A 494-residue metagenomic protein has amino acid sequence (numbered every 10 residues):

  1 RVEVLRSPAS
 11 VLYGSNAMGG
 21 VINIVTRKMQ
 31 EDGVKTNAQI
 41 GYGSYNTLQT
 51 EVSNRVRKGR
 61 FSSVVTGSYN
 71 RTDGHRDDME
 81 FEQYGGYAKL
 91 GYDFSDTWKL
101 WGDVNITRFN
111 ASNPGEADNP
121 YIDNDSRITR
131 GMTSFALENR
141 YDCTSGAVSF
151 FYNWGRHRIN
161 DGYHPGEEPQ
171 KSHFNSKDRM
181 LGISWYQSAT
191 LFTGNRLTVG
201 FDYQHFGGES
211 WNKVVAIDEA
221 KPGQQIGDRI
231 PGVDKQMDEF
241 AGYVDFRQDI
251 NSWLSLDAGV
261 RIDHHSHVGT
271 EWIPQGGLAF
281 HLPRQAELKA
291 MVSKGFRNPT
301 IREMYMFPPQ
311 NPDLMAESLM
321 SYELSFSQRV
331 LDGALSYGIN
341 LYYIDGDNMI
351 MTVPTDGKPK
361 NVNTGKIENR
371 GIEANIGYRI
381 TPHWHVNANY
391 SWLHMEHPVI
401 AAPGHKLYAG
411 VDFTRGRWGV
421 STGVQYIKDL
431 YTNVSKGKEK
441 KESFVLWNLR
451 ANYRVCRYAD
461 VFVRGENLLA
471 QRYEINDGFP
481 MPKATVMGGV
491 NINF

Functional and structural regions predicted by a protein language model:
R1-V4, L12, N16-A38, T50-S53: N-terminal periplasmic accessory domains that precede and gate Gram-negative outer-membrane beta-barrel machines
R60-F61, S145-D161, F206-N212, H281 (+4 more regions): Membrane-embedded beta-barrel scaffold of Gram-negative outer-membrane proteins
R60-V64, T97-G102, Y141-A147, G194-L197 (+6 more regions): Repeated loop/turn-to-beta-strand initiation elements of outer-membrane beta-barrel proteins
T72-M79, Q83, T97-M180: Flexible loop and strand-edge segments within Gram-negative outer membrane beta-barrel domains
S95, F192-R196, Q225-D345, T381-P382 (+3 more regions): Structural signature of Gram-negative outer-membrane beta-barrels, strongest in the C-terminal barrel of TonB-dependent
I128-T129, Q170-D257, K438: Outer-membrane beta-barrel transmembrane domain signature of Gram-negative proteins, especially the mid-to-C-terminal
D249-W253, L341-D345, N363-T432, R454-D460 (+1 more regions): Gram-negative outer-membrane beta-barrel transporters
D345-D347, T352, Y426-N433, K440 (+1 more regions): C-terminal beta-signal and adjacent terminal beta-strands/loops of Gram-negative outer-membrane beta-barrel proteins
